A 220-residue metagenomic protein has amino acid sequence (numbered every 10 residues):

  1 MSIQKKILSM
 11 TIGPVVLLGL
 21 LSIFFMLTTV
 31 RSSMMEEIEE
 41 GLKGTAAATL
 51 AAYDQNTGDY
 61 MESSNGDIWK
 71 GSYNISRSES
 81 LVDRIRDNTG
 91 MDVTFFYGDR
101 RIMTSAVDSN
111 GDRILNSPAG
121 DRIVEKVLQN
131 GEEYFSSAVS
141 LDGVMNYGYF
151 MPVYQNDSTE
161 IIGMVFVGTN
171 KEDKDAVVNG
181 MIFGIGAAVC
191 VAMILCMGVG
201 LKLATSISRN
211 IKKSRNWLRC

Functional and structural regions predicted by a protein language model:
M1-T29, G186-C190, I194: Extreme N-terminal signal-anchor transmembrane helix of membrane signaling/transducer proteins, especially in bacteria
E40, G44-L50, S206-C220: Membrane-proximal alpha-helical signal-transduction linkers
E40, G44-N56, S80-M103, E132-E133: Short N-terminal helix-loop-first-beta-strand/juxtamembrane motif that initiates sensory/input modules
T45, Y147-D175: Short, hydrophobic beta-strand elements of compact beta-sandwich sensory domains
S76-G90, S105-L141: Extracytoplasmic/periplasmic sensor domains and loops in membrane signaling proteins
F96, V124, Y154-N156: Core beta-strand residues in small-molecule sensory/regulatory alpha/beta domains
T169-A188: Membrane-interface helix-start motif
M197-G198: Alpha-helical transmembrane segments of multipass membrane proteins
